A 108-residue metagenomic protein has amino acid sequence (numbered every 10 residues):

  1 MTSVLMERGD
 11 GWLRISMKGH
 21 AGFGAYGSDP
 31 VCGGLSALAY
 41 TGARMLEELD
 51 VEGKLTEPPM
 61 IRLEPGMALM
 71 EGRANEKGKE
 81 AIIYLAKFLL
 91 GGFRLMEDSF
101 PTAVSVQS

Functional and structural regions predicted by a protein language model:
M1-S28, R44-S108: N-terminal intrinsically disordered, cationic/polar leader segments that include organellar targeting peptides
L35-L46: Buried hydrophobic packing segments
